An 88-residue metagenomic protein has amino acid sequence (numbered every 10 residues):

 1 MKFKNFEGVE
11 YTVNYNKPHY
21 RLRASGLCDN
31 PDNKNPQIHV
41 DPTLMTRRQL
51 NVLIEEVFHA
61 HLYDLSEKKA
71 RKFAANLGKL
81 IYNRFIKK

Functional and structural regions predicted by a protein language model:
M1-R47, Y63-I81: Active-site scaffold of zinc-dependent metalloenzymes
N51-Y63: Active-site recognition of the HExxH zinc-binding catalytic motif
F85-K88: Short acidic DE-rich linear segments
